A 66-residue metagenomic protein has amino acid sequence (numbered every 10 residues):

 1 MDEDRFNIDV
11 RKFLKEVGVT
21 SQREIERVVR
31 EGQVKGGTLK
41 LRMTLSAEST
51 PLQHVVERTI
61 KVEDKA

Functional and structural regions predicted by a protein language model:
D2-V19, E24: N-terminal acidic leader/helix
D4-I8, R27-R30, V34-A66: N-terminal intrinsically disordered, cationic/polar leader segments that include organellar targeting peptides
